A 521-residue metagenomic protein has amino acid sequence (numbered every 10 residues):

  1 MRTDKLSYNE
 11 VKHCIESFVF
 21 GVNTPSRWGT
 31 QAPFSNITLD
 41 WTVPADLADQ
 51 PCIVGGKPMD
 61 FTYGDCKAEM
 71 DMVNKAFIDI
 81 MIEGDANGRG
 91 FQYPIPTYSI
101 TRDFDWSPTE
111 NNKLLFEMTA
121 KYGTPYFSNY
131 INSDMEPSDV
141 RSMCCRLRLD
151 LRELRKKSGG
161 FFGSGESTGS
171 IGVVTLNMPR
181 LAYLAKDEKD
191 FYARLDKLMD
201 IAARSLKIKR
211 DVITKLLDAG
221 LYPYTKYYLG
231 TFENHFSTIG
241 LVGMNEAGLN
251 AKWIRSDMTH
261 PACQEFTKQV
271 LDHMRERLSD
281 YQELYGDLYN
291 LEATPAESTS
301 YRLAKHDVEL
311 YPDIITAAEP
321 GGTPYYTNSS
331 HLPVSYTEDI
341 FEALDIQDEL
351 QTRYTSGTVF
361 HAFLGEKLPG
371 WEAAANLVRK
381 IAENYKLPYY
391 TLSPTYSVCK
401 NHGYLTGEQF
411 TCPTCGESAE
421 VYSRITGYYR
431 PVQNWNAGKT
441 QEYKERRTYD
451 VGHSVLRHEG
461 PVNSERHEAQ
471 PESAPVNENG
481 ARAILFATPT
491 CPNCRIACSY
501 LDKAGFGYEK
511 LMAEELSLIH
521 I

Functional and structural regions predicted by a protein language model:
M1-E233, I254, H260-T414, V421: Conserved catalytic cores of very large enzyme subunits
E233-A247, E417-N434: Conserved phosphate/anionic-ligand binding catalytic regions in large, soluble enzymes, centered on
N250: Metallocofactor- and cofactor-centric catalytic cores in central/energy metabolism, strongly enriched
Q409-C415, V421-Y428, K503-G507: Short cysteine/histidine-rich zinc-coordinating motifs and their immediately flanking basic loops
R447-A481: Acidic, low-complexity intrinsically disordered tails
P475-F506: Local sequence-structure signature of Cys/Sec-based thiol-disulfide redox active-site neighborhoods
G507-S517: Thiol-based oxidoreductase modules, predominantly thioredoxin-like and allied folds used for disulfide exchange
I519-I521: Conserved small/polar residues in nucleotide/adenosyl-binding loops
